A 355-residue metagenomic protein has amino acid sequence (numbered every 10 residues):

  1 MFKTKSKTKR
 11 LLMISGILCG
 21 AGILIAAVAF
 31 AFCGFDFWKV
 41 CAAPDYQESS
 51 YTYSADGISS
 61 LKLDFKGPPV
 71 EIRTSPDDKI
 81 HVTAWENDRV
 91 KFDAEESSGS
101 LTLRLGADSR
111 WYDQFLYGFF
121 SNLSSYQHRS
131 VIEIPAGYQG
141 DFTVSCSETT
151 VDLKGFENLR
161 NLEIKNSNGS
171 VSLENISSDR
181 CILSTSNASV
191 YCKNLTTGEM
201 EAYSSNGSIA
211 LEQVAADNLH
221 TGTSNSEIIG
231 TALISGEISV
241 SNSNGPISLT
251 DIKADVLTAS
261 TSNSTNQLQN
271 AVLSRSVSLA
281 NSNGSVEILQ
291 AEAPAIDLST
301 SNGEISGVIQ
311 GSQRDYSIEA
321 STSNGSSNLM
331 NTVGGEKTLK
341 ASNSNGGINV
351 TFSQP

Functional and structural regions predicted by a protein language model:
F2-F65, P69-C146, T150-N166, S172-T185 (+9 more regions): Acidic (Asp/Glu) and glycine-rich low-complexity loops/linkers that are typically intrinsically disordered
I247-T250, V286: Conserved positions within tandem-repeat grammars
N263: Extended ligand-binding clefts on enzyme/binding-domain cores
